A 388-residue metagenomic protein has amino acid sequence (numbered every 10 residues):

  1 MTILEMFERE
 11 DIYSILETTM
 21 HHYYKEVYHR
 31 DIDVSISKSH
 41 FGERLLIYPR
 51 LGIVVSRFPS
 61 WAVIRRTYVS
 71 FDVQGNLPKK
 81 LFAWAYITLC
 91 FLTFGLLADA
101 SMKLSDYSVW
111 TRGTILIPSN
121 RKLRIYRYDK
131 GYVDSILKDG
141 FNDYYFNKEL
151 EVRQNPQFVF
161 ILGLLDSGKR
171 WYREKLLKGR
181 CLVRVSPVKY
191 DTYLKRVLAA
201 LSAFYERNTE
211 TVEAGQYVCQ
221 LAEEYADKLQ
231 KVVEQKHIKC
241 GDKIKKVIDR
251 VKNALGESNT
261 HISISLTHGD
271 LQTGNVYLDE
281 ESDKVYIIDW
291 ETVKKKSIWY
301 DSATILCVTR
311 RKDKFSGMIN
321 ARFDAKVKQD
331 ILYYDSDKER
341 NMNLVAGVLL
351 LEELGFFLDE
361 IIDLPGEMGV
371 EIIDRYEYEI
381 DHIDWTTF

Functional and structural regions predicted by a protein language model:
M1-V133, V152: Phosphate/pyrophosphate-binding loops and the adjoining catalytic core of nucleotide-dependent enzymes
S101-R112, E210-H268, D279: An alpha-helical support segment within catalytic cores of ATP-dependent transferases
N120-N147, V183: ATP-binding glycine-rich loop module of kinase domains
E149-F160, R180-Y225, V247-N259, Q272: Conserved kinase catalytic-core helix
L162-R170: Short beta-strand micro-motifs within the conserved protein kinase catalytic domain, predominantly in the N-lobe
R170-Y190, E206, A226-Q235, L351-P365: A glycine-centered beta->alpha junction motif in the catalytic cores of kinase/phosphotransferase enzymes
E280-D324: Active-site Asp-x-Gly
K295, T304-T309, A321-F388: Helix-rich C-terminal or lid/interface subdomains of diverse kinases
